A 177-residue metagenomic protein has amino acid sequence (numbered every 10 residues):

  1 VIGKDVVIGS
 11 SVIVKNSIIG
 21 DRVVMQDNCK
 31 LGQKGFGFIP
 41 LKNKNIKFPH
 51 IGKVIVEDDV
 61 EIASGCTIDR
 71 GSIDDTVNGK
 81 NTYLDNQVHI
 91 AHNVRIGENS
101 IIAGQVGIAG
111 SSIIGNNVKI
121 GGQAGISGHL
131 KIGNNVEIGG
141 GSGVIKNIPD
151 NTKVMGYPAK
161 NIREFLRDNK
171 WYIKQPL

Functional and structural regions predicted by a protein language model:
V1-N161: Structural signal for interior beta-strand "rungs" in well-ordered beta-sheet cores of soluble enzyme domains
K160, L166-L177: Long, leucine- and charge-enriched amphipathic alpha-helices that form heptad-repeat coiled-coil/leucine-zipper-like
